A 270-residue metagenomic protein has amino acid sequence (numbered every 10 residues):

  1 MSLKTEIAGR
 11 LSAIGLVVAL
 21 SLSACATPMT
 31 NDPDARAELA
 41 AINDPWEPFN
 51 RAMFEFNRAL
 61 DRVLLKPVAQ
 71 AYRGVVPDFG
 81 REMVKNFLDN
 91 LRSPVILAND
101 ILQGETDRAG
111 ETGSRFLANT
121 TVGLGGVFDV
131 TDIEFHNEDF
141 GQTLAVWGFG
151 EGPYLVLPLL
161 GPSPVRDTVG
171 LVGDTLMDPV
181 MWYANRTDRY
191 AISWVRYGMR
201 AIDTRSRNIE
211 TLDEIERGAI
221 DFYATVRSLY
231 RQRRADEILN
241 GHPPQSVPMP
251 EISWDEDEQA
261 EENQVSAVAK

Functional and structural regions predicted by a protein language model:
S2-I14: Bacterial N-terminal signal peptides that target proteins for export
S21-A24: C-terminal motif of bacterial Sec signal peptides marking the signal peptidase cleavage site
T27-P28, D34-A40, G148-K270: A structured, mid-to-C-terminal "fold-capping" secondary-structure block
D32-V63: Post-signal peptide N-terminal segment of mature Sec-exported envelope proteins
N43, P77-V84, L102: Terminal hydrophobic membrane-targeting helix
R62-L65, M83-D89: Short, surface-exposed glycine/acidic/tryptophan-bearing loops
V63, V68-F79: Membrane interface segments of multi-pass transport proteins and intramembrane proteases
F87-V165: Mid-length scaffold segments of soluble, non-membrane domains
